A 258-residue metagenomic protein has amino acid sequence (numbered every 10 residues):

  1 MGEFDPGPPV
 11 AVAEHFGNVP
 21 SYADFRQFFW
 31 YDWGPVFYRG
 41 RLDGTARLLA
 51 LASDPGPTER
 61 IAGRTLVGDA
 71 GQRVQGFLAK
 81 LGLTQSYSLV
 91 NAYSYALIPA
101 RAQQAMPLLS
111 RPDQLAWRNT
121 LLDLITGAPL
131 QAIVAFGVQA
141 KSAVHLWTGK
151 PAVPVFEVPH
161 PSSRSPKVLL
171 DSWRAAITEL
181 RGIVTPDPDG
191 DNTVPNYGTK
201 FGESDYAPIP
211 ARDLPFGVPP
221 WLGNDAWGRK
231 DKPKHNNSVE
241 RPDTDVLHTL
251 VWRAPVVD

Functional and structural regions predicted by a protein language model:
M1-E179, T185-D258: A polyanion-binding, active-site-adjacent surface
